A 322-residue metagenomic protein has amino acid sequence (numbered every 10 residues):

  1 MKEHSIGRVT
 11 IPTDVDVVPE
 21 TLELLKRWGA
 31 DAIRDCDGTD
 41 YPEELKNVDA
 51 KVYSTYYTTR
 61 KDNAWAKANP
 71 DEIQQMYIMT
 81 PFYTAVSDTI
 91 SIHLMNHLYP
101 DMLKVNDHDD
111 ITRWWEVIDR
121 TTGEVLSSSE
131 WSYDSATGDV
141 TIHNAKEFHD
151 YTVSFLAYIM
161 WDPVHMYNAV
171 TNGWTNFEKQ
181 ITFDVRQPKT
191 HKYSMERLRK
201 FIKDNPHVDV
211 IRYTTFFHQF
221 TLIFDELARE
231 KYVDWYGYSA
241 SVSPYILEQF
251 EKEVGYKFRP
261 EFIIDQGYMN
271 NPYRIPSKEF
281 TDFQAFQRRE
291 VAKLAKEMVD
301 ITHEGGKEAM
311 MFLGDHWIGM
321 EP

Functional and structural regions predicted by a protein language model:
M1-P322: Glycan-processing catalytic domains of CAZymes
